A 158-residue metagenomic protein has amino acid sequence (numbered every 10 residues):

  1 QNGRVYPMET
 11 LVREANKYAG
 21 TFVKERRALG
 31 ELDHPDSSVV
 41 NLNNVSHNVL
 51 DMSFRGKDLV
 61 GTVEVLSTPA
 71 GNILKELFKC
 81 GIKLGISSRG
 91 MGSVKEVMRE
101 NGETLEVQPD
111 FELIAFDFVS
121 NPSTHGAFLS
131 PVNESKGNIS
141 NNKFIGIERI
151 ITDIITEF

Functional and structural regions predicted by a protein language model:
Q1-K24, S140-K143, D153: Polar/acidic, low-complexity leader/linker segments enriched in S/T/G and N/D
Q1-R4, P35-V40, P69-N72: Short, surface-exposed beta-strand/loop "edge" segments at domain boundaries and coil↔beta transitions
V12, N16, N72-K75, E148 (+1 more regions): Generic detector of well-ordered alpha-helical segments enriched in charged/polar residues, highlighting helical
G20-S38, I86: Short conserved beta-strand and strand-loop elements enriched in small hydrophobics with frequent Asp/Gly
F22, G81-G85, F158: Short secondary-structure junctions and interdomain/linker hinges
L29, N48-F144: Residue microenvironments linked to proteolytic maturation and disulfide-stabilized extracellular modules
E31-M52: A surface-exposed loop-and-adjacent beta-strand signature within N-terminal beta-sandwich domains that mediate ligand
K136-F158: Charged/polar low-complexity intrinsically disordered segments, enriched in acidic residues
